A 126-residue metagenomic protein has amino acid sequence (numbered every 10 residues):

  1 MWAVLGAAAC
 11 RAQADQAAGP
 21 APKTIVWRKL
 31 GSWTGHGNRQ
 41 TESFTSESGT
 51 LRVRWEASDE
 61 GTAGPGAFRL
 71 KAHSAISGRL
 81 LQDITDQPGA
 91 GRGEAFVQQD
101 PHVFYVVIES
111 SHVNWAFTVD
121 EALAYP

Functional and structural regions predicted by a protein language model:
M1-W2: N-terminal export leaders
G6-A9: C-terminal motif of bacterial Sec signal peptides marking the signal peptidase cleavage site
A12-P126: Acidic, Ser/Thr/Pro
